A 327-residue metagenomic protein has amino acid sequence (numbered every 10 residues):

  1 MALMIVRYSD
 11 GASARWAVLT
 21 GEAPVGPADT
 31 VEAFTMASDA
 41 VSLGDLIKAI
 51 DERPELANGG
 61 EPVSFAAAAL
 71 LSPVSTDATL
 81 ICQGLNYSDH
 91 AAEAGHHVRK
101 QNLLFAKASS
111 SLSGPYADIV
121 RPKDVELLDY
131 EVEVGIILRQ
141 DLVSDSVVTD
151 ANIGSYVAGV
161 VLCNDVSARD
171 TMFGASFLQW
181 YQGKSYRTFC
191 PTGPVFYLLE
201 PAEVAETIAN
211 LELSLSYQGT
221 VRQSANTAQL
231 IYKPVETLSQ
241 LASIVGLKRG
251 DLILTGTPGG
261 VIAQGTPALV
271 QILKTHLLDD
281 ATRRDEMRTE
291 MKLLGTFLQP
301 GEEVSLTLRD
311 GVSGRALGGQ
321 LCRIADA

Functional and structural regions predicted by a protein language model:
M1-N102, S109, E303-T307, G314-A327: N-terminal non-catalytic cap/leader segment that marks the start of a structured domain
L3, R7-V18, R187-C190, P194 (+3 more regions): Charged, cofactor-coupling segments
E61-T76, F177, E236-K248: Short, hydrophobic/aliphatic alpha-helical segments
A78-I81, Y87-L238, I244, L278-E286 (+2 more regions): Glycine-enriched loop-and-adjacent helix/strand subsegments that border the catalytic/binding cleft of enzyme cores
Q83, L254-V261: Glycine-rich beta-strand-to-loop/alpha-helix junction loops that act as flexible
G84, I136, G250, L308: Conserved S/T- and glycine-rich ATP-binding loop of Class I adenylate-forming
L104, L252-T255: Beta-strand segments within the central parallel beta-sheet cores of soluble alpha/beta enzyme folds
R249-G250, G301: Loop/turn positions that initiate beta-strands
